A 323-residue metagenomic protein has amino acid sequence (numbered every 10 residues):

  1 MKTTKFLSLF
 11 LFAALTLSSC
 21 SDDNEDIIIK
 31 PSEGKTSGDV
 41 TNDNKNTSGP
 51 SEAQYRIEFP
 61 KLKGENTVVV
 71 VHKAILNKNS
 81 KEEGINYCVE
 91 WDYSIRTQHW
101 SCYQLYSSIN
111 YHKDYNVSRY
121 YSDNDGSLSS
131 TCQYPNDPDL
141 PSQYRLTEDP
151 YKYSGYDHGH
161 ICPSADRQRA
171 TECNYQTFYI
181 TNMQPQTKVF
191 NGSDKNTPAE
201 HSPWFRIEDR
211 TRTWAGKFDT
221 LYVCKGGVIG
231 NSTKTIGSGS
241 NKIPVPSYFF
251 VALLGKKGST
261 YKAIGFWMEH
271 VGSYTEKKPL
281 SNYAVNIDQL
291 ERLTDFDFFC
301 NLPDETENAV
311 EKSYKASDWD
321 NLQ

Functional and structural regions predicted by a protein language model:
M1-F6: Positively charged n-region of N-terminal signal peptides that target proteins for export
A13-A14, T181: Processing junctions and N-termini across compartments
T16-S19: C-terminal motif of bacterial Sec signal peptides marking the signal peptidase cleavage site
S21-Q323: Domain-level detector for secreted/extracellular nuclease and nuclease-toxin modules, and for the ENPP-like C-terminal
